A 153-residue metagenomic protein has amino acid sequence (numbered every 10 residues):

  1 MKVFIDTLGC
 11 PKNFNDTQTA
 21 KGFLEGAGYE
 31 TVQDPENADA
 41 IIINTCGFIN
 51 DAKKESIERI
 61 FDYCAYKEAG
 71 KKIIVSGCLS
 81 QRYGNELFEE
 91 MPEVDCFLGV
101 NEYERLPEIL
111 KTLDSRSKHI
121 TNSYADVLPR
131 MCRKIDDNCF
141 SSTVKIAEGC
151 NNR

Functional and structural regions predicted by a protein language model:
M1-R153: Proteins enriched for Cys/Gly/acidic motifs involved in redox and nucleic-acid/cofactor modification
